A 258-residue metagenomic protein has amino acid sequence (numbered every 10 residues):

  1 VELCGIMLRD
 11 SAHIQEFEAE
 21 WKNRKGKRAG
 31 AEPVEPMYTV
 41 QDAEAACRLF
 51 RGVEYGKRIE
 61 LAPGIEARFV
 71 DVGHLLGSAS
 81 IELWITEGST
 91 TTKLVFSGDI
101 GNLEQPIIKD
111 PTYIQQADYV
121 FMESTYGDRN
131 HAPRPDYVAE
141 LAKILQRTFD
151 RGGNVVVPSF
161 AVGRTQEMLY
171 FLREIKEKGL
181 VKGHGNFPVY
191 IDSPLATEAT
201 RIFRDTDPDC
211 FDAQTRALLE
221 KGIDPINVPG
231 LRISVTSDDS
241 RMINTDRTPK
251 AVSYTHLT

Functional and structural regions predicted by a protein language model:
V1-E167, R173-K182: His/Asp/Glu-rich metal-coordinating catalytic cores of metallo-dependent phosphodiesterases/hydrolases acting on
E2, K57-E60, A196-E198, S240-M242: A short acidic, often aromatic-flanked loop/helix-cap motif at beta-alpha or helix-coil junctions that lines enzyme
L3, G163-R164, H184-D205: Short, conserved secondary-structure transition motifs
D42, T112, T206, I243-N244: Structural motif
I202-I223: Acidic, Ser/Thr-rich peripheral helices and adjacent loops at domain boundaries
A217-T236: Long, charged amphipathic helices and adjacent flexible linkers at domain junctions
D239-R241, D246-K250: C-terminal or mid-to-C-terminal helical accessory/interaction module adjacent to the motor/catalytic core
T255-T258: Conserved small/polar residues in nucleotide/adenosyl-binding loops
